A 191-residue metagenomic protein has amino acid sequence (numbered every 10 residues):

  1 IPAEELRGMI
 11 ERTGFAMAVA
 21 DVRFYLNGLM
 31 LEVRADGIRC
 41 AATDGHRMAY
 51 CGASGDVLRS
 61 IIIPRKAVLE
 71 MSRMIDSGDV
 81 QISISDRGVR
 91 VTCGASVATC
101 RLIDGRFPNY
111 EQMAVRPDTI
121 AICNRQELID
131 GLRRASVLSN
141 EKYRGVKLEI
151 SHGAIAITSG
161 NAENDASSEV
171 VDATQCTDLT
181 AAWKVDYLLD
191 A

Functional and structural regions predicted by a protein language model:
I1-I103, R116-A191: DNA polymerase processivity clamps
N109-Y110: Specificity-determining recognition surfaces
